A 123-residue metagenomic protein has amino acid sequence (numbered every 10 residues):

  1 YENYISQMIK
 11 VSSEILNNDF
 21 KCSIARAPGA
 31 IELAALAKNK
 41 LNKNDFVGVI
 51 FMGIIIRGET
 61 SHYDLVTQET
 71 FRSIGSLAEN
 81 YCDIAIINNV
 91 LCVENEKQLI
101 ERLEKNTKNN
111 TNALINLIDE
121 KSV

Functional and structural regions predicted by a protein language model:
Y1-E2, I54-I55, V90-E94: Short, ordered loop/turn segments at secondary-structure junctions
Y1-I24: Glycine-rich phosphate/diphosphate-binding loop of Rossmann-like nucleotide-binding domains
I15, D19, K40-K43, S73 (+2 more regions): Change "in soluble alpha/beta enzymes" to "in soluble alpha/beta proteins
K21-E32, L91: Short beta->alpha junction loops
A35-S73: Glycine-rich phosphate-binding loop
D64-C92: Short, acidic/small-residue loops that bind anionic groups at enzyme active sites
E104-V123: A charged, well-structured terminal subsegment
